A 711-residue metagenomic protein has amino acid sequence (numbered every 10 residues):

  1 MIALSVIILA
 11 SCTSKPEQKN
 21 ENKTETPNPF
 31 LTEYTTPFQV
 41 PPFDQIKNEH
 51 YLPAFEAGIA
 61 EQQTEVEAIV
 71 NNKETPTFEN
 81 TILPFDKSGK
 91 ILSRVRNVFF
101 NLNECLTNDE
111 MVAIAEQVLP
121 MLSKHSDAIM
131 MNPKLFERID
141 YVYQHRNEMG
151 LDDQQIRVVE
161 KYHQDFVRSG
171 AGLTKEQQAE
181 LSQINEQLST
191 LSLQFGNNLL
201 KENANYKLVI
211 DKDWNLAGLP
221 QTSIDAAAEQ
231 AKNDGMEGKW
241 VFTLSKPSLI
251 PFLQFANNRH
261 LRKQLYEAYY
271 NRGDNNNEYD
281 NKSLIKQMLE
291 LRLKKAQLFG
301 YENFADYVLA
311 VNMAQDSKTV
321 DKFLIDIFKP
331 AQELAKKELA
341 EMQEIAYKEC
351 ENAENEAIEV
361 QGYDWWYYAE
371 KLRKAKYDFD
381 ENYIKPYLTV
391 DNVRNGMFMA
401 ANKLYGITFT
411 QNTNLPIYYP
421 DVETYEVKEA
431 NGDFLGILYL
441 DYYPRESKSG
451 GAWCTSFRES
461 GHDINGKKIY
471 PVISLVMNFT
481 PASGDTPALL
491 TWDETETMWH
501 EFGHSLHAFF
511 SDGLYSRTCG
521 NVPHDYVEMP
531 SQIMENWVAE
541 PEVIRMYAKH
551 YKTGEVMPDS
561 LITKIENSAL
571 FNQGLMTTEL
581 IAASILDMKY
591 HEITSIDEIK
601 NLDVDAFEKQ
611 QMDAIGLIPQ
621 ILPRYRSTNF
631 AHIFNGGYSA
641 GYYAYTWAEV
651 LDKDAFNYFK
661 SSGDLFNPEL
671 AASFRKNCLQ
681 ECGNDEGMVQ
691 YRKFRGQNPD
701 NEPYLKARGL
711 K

Functional and structural regions predicted by a protein language model:
M1-A3: Sec-dependent signal peptide recognition, specifically the positively charged N-region followed immediately by
I8-S11: C-terminal motif of bacterial Sec signal peptides marking the signal peptidase cleavage site
T13-K15: Bacterial signal peptide processing site
N20-H50, A57, K239-V241, N392 (+8 more regions): C-terminal, non-catalytic "cap/extension" segments appended to globular domains
N20-P220: N-terminal helix-rich structural modules
T35-H50, F99-V118, Y141-Q183, T243-S283 (+6 more regions): Short His/Asp/Glu-rich catalytic/ion-coordination signatures at enzyme active sites or charged loops
Q154, V158, T190, N197 (+7 more regions): Active-site-proximal, well-structured secondary-structure segments within enzyme catalytic domains
T480-W499: Short pre-active-site segment immediately N-terminal to the catalytic Zn-binding motif
